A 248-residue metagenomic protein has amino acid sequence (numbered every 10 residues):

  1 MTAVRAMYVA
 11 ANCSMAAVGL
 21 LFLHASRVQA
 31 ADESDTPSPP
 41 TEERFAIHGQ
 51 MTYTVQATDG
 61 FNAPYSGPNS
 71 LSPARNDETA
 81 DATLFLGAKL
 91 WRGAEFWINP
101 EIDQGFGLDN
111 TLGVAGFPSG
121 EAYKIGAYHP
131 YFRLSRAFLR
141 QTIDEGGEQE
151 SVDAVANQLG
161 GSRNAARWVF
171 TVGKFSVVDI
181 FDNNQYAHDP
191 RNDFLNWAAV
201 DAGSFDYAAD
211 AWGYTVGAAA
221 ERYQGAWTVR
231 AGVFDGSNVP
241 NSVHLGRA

Functional and structural regions predicted by a protein language model:
M1-Y8: N-terminal secretory signal peptides that target proteins for export/translocation
A10-F22: Bacterial N-terminal signal peptides
A17, H24-R75, F85, K89-W91 (+4 more regions): N-terminal periplasmic/intermembrane-space "pro-region" immediately following the signal or transit peptide
I47, M51-A57, I98-I102, F170-K174 (+1 more regions): Transmembrane beta-barrel strands of outer-membrane/channel proteins
G49, L84-A88, A137-Q141, V172 (+1 more regions): Residues on the lipid-exposed face of transmembrane beta-strands in outer-membrane beta-barrel proteins
T52-G60, E101-D109, V177-D189: Short, solvent-exposed beta-strand-terminating loops
S72-P73, A94-W97, E101-A127: Active-site-surrounding "flap" and adjacent substrate/cofactor-binding loops of secreted or lumenal enzymes, prototyped
T111-R136, G146-Q224, T228-A248: Surface-exposed coil loops of outer-membrane beta-barrel proteins
